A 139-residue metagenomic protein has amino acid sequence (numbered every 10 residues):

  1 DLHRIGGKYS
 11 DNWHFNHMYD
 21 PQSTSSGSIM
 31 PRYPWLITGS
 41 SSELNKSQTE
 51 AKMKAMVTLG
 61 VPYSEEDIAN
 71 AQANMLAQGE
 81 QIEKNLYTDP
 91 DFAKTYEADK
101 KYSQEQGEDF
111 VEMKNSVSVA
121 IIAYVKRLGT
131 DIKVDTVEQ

Functional and structural regions predicted by a protein language model:
D1-Q139: Periplasmic c-type cytochrome electron-transfer domains
